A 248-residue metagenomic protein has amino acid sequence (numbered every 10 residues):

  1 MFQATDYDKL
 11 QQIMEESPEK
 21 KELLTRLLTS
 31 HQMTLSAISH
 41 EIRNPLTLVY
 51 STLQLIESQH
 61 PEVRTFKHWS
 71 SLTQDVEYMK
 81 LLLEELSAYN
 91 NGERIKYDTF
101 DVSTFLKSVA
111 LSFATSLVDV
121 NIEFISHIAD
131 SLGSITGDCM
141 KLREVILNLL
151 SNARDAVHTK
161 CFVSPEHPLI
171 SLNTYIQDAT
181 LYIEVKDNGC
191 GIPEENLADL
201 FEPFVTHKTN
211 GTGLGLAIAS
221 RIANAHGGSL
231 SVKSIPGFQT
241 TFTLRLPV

Functional and structural regions predicted by a protein language model:
E15-S39, Y50: Conserved HAMP-HisKA connector
F66-S116: Conserved DHp (HisKA) dimerization/phosphotransfer helix of two-component histidine kinases, i.e., the long coiled-coil
V118, E123-G133, M140: Conserved catalytic submotifs in the C-terminal HATPase_c
R154-I176: ATP-lid-like helix-loop hinge signature
I192-P203: Short conserved segment of the HATPase_c
G215, A219: Short alpha-helical Gxxx[C/S/T] motif in the catalytic ATP-binding
